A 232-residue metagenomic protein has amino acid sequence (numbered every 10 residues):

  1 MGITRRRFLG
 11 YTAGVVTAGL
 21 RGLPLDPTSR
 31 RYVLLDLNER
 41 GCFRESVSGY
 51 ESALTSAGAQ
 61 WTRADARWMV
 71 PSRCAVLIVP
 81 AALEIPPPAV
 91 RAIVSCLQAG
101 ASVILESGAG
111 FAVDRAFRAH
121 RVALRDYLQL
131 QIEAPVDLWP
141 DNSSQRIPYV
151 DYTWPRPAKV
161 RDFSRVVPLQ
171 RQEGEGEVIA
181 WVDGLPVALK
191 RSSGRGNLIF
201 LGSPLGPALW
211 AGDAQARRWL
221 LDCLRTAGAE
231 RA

Functional and structural regions predicted by a protein language model:
G2, R6, A13, G19-A75 (+3 more regions): Aromatic-Pro/Gly-enriched surface loop or interdomain linker that acts as a lid/target-recognition segment
V33-L34, A64, V103, Y127 (+2 more regions): Generic alpha-helical hydrophobic packing signal
L35-L37, E106, L201: Short hydrophobic segments within beta-strands
D36-N38, P80, R156: Short, contiguous strand/loop micro-motifs
R40-R121: Helical hinge/lid and interdomain linker segments adjacent to catalytic or ligand-binding clefts that mediate domain
S52, P135-D213, L224-A232: Catalytic beta-strand/loop cores that center a nucleophilic Ser/Cys/Thr and support acyl-enzyme chemistry
E84-R156, G174, Q215, L221 (+1 more regions): A glycine-rich, often tryptophan-bearing local segment used as a flexible ligand/cofactor-contacting loop or short
